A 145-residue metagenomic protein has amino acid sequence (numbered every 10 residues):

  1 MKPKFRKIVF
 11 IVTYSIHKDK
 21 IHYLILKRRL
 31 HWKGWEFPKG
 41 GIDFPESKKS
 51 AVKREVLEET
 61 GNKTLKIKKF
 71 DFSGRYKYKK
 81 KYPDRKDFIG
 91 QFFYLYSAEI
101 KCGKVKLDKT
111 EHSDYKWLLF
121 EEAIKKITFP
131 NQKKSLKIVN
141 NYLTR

Functional and structural regions predicted by a protein language model:
M1-Y23: Conserved N-terminal beta-strand and adjoining loop/helix that marks the start of the Nudix/MutT-like hydrolase domain
K7-V9, F93-Y94, S113: Change "...and in nucleic-acid phosphodiester-cleaving endonucleases..." to "...and in nucleic-acid processing enzymes
T13-S15, K27, L95-E99: Short, well-ordered beta-strand micro-motif
K18-D19, C102-K106: Short helix-loop capping/hinge motifs at secondary-structure junctions, enriched in acidic/polar residues
K20-K63: Conserved Nudix-box catalytic region and its N-terminal flanking loop in Nudix hydrolases and closely related
R29-W35, K104-R145: Nudix hydrolase/Nudix homology domain
G61-K104: Active-site segment of metal-dependent pyrophosphate-handling enzymes, primarily the Nudix hydrolase catalytic core
